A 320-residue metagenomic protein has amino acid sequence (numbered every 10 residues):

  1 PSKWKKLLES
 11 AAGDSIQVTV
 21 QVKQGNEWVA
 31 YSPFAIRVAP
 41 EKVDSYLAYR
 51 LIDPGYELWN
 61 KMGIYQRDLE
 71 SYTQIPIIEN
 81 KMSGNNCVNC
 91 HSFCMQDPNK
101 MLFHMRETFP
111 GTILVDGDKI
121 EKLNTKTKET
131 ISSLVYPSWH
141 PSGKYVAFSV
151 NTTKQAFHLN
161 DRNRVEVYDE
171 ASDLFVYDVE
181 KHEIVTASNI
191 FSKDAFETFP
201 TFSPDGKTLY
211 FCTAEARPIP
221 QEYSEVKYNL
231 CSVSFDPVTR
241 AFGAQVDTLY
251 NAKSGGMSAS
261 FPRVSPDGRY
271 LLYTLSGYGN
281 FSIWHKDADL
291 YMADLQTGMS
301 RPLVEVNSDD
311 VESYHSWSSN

Functional and structural regions predicted by a protein language model:
P1-S15: Signal that preferentially marks extracellular ectodomain short beta-strand elements of beta-sandwich modules
S2-K5, F34, E70-N86, V115-S133 (+3 more regions): Multi-bladed beta-propeller domains
S45-L123, E129: Conserved, compact domain cores that house catalytic/ligand-binding motifs in diverse enzymes and effector modules
S45-W59, L114, F148-E170, F211-Y228 (+1 more regions): Short, conserved, GDST-rich strand-edge loop motifs in beta-rich repeat architectures
L47, K100-M101, G143-V146, G206-L209 (+1 more regions): Hydrophobic beta-strand positions that form the internal "hydrophobic ladder" of WD40/Gbeta-like beta-propeller blades
G63, G111-I113, D173-F175, N229-C231 (+1 more regions): A short loop-to-beta-strand structural motif that recurs across blades of beta-propeller domains
S92-C94, S138, T201, R263 (+1 more regions): Conserved beta-strand position repeated across blades of beta-propeller domains
M95-D97, P141-S142, P204-D205, P266-D267 (+1 more regions): Residue-level detector of Asp-centered blade-edge/turn motifs that repeat once per structural unit in beta-propeller
